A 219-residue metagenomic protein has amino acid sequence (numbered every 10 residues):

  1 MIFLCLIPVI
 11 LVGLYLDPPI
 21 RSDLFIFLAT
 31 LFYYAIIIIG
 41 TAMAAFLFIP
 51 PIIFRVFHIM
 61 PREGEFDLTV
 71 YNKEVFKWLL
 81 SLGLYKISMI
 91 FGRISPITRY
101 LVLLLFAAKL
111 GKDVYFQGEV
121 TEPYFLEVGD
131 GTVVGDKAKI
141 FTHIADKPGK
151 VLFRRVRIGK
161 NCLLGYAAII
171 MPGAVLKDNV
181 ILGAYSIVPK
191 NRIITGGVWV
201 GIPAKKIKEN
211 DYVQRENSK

Functional and structural regions predicted by a protein language model:
M1-Y100, L104, D211-K219: Terminal amphipathic alpha-helical/low-complexity segments used for targeting or macromolecular assembly
P51, H58, R62-F66, G111 (+3 more regions): Glycine-centered flexibility motif
I53, L126-E127, A184-V188: Intrinsically disordered, low-complexity boundary segments flanking structured domains
I87-F141, K147-P148, V156, A168: Left-handed beta-helix
D136-K137, F141-H143, K147-K219: Glycine-rich hexapeptide-repeat left-handed beta-helix
